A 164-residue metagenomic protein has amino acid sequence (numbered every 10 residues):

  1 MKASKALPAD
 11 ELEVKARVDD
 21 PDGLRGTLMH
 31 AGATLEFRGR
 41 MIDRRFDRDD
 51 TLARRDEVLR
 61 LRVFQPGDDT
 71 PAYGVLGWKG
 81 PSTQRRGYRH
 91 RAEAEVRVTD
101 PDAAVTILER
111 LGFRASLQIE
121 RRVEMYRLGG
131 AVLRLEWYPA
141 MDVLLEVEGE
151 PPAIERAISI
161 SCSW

Functional and structural regions predicted by a protein language model:
M1-V132: N-terminal strand-loop-strand beta-hairpin
P21, P151-P152: Alpha-helix N-cap/helix-start and coil->helix boundary motif
E136-M141: A contiguous pocket-lining binding segment that forms or flanks enzyme active sites
P152-W164: Mixed-charge, glycine-accented linear interaction segment located at domain edges/termini
